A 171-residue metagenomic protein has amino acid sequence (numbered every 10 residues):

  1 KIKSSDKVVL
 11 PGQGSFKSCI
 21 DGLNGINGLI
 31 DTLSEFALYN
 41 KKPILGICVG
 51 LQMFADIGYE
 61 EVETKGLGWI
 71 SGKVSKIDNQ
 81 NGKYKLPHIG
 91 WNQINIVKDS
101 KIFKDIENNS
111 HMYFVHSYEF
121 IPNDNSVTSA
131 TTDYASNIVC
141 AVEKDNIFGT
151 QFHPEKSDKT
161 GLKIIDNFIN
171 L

Functional and structural regions predicted by a protein language model:
S5: An anion/phosphate-binding loop that grips the pyrophosphate of nucleotide cofactors and donors
V9-P11: Structural motif
Q13-G14, Y118: Active-site glycine-rich loops that stabilize anionic/oxyanionic intermediates across multiple enzyme folds
G14-I89: Cysteine-nucleophile active-site neighborhood
L38-Y39, G72-L171: Amide-donor transfer/coupling interface in amidating biosynthetic enzymes
